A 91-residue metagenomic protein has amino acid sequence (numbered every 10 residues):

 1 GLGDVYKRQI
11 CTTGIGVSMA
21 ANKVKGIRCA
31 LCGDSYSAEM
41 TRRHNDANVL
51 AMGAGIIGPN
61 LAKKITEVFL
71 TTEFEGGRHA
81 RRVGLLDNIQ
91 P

Functional and structural regions predicted by a protein language model:
G1-Y6: Short, small-residue-biased leader/transition segments that mark boundaries at the very start of proteins
K7, K23-K25, K63-K64: Context-gated lysine
K7, T12-S18: N-terminal active-site wall of soluble small-molecule enzyme domains
K7-Q9, R28-A30, A47-A51: Structural motif
C11-T13, K23, L50: Generic detector of intrinsically disordered, low-complexity, polar/charged segments
G16-R28, D34-Y36: Short Gly/Thr/Asp-enriched flexible loops that form oxyanion-binding sites at enzyme active sites
S35-P91: C-terminal binding/interaction regions
